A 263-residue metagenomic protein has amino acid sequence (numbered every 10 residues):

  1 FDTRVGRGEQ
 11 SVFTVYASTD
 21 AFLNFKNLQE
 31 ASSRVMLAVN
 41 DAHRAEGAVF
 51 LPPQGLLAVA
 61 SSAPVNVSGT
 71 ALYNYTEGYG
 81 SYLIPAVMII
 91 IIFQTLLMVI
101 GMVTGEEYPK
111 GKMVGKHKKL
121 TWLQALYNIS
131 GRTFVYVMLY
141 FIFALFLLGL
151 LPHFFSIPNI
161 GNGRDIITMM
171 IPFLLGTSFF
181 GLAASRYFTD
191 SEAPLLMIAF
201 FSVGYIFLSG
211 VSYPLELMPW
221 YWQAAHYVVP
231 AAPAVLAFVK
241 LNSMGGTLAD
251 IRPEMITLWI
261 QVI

Functional and structural regions predicted by a protein language model:
F1-R44: Extracytoplasmic loops/domains of multi-pass membrane proteins
G8-V12, S62-P64, L83: Extracytoplasmic
Q29, M36-N66: Extended, hydrophilic extramembrane loops/domains of integral membrane proteins
G55-S68, Y75, D250-V262: Transmembrane alpha-helical segments and their membrane-interface loop/helix boundaries that make up the transmembrane
V59, L72, T76, H117-S130 (+7 more regions): Juxtamembrane loop-helix boundary motifs flanking transmembrane segments in multi-pass membrane proteins
T70-L151: Hydrophobic alpha-helical transmembrane segments of multi-pass membrane transport proteins
M138, G149, P158-I263: Membrane-spanning alpha-helical segments of multipass transporters and channels
